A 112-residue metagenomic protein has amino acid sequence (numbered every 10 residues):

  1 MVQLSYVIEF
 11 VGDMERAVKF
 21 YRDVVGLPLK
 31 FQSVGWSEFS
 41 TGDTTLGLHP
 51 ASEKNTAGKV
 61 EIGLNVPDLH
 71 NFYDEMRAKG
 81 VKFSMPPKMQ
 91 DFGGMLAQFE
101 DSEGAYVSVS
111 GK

Functional and structural regions predicted by a protein language model:
M1-R16, T45, V60-I62: N-terminal beta-strand motif that seeds the catalytic metal site of vicinal oxygen chelate
D13-M14, P67-L69: Helix N-cap motif at beta-to-alpha junctions
D13-P28: Amphipathic alpha-helical segments
F20, G58, H70-E75: Short amphipathic alpha-helices within nucleic acid-binding modules
R22-D23, S40, R77: Alpha-helical segments within the soluble intracellular
G26-F31, S84-P86: Short secondary-structure junctions
P28-V60, Y106-G111: Conserved short beta-strand elements that form part of the metal-binding/catalytic scaffold of enzyme active sites
Y73-D74, K79-K112: Vicinal oxygen chelate
